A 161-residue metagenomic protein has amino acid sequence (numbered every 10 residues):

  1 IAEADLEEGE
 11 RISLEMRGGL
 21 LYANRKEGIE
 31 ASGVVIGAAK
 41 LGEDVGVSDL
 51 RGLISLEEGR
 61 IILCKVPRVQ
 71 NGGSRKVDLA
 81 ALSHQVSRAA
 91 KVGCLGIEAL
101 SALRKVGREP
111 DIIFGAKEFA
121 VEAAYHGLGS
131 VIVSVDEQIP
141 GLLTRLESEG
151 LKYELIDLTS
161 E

Functional and structural regions predicted by a protein language model:
I1-E161: Conserved mixed alpha/beta catalytic, RNA-binding, or beta-rich assembly cores of soluble enzyme, regulatory
